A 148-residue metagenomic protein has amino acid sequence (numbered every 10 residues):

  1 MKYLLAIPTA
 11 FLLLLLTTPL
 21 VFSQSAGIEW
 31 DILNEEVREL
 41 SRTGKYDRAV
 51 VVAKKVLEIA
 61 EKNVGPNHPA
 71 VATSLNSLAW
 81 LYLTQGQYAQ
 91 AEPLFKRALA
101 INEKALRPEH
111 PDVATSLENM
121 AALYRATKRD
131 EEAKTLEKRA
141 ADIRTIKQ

Functional and structural regions predicted by a protein language model:
M1-Q148: Intrinsic-disorder-linked linear interaction elements in eukaryotic regulatory proteins
